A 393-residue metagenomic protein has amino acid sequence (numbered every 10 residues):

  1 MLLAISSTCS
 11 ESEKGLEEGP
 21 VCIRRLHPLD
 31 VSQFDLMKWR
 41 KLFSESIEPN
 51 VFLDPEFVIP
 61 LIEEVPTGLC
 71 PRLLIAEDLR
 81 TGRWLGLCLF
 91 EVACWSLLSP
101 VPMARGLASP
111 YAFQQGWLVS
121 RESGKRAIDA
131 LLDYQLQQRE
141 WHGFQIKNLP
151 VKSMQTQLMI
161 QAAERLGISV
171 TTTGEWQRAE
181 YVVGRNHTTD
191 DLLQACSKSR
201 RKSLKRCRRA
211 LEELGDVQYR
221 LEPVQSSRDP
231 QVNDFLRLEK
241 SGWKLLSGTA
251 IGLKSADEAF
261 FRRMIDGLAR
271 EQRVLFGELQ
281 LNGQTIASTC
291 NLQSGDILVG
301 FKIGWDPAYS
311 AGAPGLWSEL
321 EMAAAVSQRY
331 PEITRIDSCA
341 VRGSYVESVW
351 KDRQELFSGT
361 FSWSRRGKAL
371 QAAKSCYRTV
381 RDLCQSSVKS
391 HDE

Functional and structural regions predicted by a protein language model:
L2-V21, R25, V92, T156-T189 (+2 more regions): Active-site/acyl-donor-binding loops of N-acyltransferases
C22-A104, N148-R178, G184-T188, L192-S310: A conserved beta-strand-loop-helix scaffold within acyl/acetyltransferase catalytic domains
W84, Q135-L136: Polyanion-engaging groove/track-forming segments
W95-V101, L107, S120-Y134, I251-G367: Aromatic (often tryptophan-rich) hydrophobic motifs at membrane interfaces
R105-F113: Residues forming anionic-ligand binding surfaces in small-molecule and nucleic-acid pockets of primarily soluble enzymes
W117: Active-site phosphate/ATP/adenylate-binding loop shared across adenylate-forming ligases
S120-E122, I146-V151: Structural motif
F144-K147, R220, R335-D337: Short catalytic-loop micro-motif centered on adjacent basic/acidic residues
